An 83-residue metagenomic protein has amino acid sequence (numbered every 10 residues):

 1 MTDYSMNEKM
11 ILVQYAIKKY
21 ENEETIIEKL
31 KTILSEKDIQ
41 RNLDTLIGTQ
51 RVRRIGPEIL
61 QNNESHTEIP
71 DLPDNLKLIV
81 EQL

Functional and structural regions predicted by a protein language model:
T2-L30: Short amphipathic alpha-helical interface segments
N7, L30, D38-R41, G56 (+2 more regions): Non-catalytic recognition/regulatory regions in large multidomain proteins
E21, L30-K31, P73, L83: N-terminal regions of proteins, emphasizing targeting and processing segments when present
I33-T49: Short amphipathic alpha-helical interaction segments
I47-I59: A short, conserved structural fragment
E58-T67: Minor-groove-contacting beta-hairpin "wing" of winged helix-turn-helix DNA-binding domains
H66-L83: Short, amphipathic alpha-helical interaction segments positioned at domain boundaries
